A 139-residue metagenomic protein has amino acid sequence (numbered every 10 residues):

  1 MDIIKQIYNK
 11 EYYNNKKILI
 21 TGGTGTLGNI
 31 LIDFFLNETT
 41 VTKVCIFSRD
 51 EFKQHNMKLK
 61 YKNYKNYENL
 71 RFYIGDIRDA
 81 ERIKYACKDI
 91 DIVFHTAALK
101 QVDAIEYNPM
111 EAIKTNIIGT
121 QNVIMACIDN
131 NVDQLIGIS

Functional and structural regions predicted by a protein language model:
M1-I18, D33: Non-catalytic terminal and boundary segments that flank Rossmann-like NAD(P)-dependent oxidoreductase
K16-L36: N-terminal Rossmann NAD(P)H-binding glycine-rich loop of SDR-like oxidoreductase domains
L36-K53: Conserved glycine-rich Rossmann-like NAD(P)H-binding loop of the short-chain dehydrogenase/reductase
S48, Y73-I74, K114: Conserved residues in the N-terminal Rossmann fold of short-chain dehydrogenase/reductase
F52, R78, K100: Adenine-nucleotide cofactor-binding loop residues
M57-Y67: Short, conserved SAM-binding/catalytic segment of Class I S-adenosyl-L-methionine-dependent methyltransferases
R71-I92: Conserved Rossmann-fold cofactor-binding substructure of NAD(P)-dependent oxidoreductases
I92-H95, L99-D103, Y107-S139: Conserved Rossmann-fold NAD(P)-dependent oxidoreductase catalytic core, especially the SDR/UDP-sugar
